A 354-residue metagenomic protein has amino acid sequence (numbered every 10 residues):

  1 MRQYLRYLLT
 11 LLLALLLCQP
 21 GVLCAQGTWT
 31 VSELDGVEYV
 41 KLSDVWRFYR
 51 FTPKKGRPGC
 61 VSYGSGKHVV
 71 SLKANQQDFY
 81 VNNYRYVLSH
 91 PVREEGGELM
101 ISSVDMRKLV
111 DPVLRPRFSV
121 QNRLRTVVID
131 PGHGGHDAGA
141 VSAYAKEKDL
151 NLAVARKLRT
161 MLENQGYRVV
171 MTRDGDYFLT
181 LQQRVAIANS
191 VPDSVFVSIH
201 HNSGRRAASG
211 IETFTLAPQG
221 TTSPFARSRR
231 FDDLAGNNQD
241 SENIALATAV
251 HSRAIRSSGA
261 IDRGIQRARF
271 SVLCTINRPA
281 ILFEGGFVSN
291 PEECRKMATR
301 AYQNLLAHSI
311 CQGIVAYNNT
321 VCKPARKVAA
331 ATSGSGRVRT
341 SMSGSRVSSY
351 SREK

Functional and structural regions predicted by a protein language model:
M1-L9: Bacterial N-terminal signal peptides that target proteins for export
L8-P20: Bacterial N-terminal signal peptides
L16, F118-V120, G204, L273-C274: Sterically constrained small-residue positions within well-ordered secondary structures of folded domains
L23-A143, A153, M161, Q165 (+2 more regions): Primary recognition of N-terminal secretory signal peptides and signal-anchoring hydrophobic helices
A145-K354: Active-site-proximal helix/loop segments of hydrolytic enzymes
